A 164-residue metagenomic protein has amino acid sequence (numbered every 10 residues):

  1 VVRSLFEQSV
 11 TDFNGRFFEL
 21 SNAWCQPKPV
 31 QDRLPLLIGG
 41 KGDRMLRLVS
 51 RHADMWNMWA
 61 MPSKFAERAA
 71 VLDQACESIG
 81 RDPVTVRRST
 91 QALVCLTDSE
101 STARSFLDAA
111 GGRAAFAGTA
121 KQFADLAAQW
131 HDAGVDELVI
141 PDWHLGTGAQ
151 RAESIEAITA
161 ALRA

Functional and structural regions predicted by a protein language model:
V1-A164: Active-site-adjacent structural elements that line small-molecule/cofactor binding pockets in enzymes
